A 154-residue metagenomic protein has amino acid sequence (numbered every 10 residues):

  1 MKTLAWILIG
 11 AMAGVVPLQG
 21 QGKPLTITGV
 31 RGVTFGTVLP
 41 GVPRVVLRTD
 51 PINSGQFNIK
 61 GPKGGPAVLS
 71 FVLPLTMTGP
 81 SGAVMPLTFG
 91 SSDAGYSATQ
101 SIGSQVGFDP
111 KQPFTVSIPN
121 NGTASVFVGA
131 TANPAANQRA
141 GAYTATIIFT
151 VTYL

Functional and structural regions predicted by a protein language model:
M1-A5: Positively charged n-region of N-terminal signal peptides that target proteins for export
W6-V15: Bacterial N-terminal signal peptides
L18-V84, P113-L154: N-terminal small/polar-rich segments of proteins
M85-N120: Mid-chain, well-packed structural core segment of small domains
